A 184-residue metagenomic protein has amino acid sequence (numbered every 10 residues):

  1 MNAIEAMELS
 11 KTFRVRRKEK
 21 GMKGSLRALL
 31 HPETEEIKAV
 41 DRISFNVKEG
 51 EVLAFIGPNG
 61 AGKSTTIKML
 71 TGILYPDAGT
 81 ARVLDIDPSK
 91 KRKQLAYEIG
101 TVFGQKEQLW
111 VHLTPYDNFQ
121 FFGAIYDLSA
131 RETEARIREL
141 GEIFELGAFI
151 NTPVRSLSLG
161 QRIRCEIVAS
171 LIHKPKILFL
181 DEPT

Functional and structural regions predicted by a protein language model:
L9, G21-L29, Q120, A124 (+1 more regions): Conserved ABC ATPase "signature" region
G79-D87, Q94-Y97: Conserved ABC transporter NBD signature motif
H112, P153-L157: Conserved ABC ATPase signature
I167: Hydrophobic anchor residue at the start of the ABC signature
K174: Conserved catalytic motifs of ABC-family nucleotide-binding domains
L178-D181: Catalytic Walker B motif of ABC-type/P-loop ATPase nucleotide-binding domains
